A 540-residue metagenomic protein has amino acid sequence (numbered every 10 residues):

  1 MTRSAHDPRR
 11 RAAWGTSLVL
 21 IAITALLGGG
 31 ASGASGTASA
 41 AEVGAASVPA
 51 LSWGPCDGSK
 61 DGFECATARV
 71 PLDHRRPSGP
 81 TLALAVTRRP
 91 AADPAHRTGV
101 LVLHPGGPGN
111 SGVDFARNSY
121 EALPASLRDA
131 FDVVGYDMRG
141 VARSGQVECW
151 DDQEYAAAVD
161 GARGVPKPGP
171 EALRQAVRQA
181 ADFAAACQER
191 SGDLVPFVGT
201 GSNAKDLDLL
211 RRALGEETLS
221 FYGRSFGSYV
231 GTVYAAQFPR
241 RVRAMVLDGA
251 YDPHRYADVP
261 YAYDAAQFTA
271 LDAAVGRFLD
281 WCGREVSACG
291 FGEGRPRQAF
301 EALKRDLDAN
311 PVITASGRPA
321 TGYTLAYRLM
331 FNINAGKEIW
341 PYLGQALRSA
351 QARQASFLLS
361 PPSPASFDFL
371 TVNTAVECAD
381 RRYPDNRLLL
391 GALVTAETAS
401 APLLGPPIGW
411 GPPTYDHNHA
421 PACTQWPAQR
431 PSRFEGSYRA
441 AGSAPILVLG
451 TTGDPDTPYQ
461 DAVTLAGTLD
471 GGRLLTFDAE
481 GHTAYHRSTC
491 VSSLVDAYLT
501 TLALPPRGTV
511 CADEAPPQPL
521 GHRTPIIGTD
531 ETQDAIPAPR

Functional and structural regions predicted by a protein language model:
T2-L18, A25-G164, P170-A172, A204 (+6 more regions): Catalytic-loop region of hydrolases
S111, K205, G223-A235: Glycine-rich nucleophile elbow surrounding the catalytic serine of serine-hydrolase chemistry
Q146, D152-K205, L209-A213: Active-site-proximal cap/loop segments of hydrolase catalytic domains
E148-G161, F238-Q298, L329-N332, G344-S366: A catalytic-pocket lid/entrance helix-loop region that shapes and gates access to the active site across common
L214-F226: Alpha/beta-hydrolase fold nucleophile elbow
R297-A441, R487, L520, P537-P539: Alpha/beta-hydrolase fold active-site neighborhood
A441-G442, L447-G450: Short beta-strand/loop motif that positions the catalytic acidic residue of the alpha/beta-hydrolase fold
P455-Q460: Conserved alpha/beta-hydrolase "acid-adjacent" motif
